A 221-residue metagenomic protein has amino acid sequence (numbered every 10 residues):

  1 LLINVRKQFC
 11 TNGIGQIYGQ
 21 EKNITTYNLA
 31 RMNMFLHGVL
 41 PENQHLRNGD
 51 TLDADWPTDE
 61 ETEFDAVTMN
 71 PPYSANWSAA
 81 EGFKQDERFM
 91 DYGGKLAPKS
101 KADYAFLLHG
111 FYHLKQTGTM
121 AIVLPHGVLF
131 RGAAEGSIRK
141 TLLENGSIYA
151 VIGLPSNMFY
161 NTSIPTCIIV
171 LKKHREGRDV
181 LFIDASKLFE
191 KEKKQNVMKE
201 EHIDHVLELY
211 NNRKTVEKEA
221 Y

Functional and structural regions predicted by a protein language model:
L1, K22, T26-L29, F106: Generic hydrophobic secondary-structure packing signal
L1-N12: Conserved SAM-binding loop of SAM-dependent methyltransferases across substrates and taxa, primarily the Class I
F9, G38, L142: Active-site catalytic pocket residues across diverse enzymes, especially alpha/beta-hydrolases
G13-G15, V39-Q44, S147: A short helix-to-beta-strand connector/capping loop
Q16-E21: Conserved SAM-binding motif I beta-strand of class I
T25, L29-E61: S-adenosyl-L-methionine
A54, E60-Y221: A conserved structural/catalytic subdomain of Rossmann-like adenosyl-cofactor enzymes
